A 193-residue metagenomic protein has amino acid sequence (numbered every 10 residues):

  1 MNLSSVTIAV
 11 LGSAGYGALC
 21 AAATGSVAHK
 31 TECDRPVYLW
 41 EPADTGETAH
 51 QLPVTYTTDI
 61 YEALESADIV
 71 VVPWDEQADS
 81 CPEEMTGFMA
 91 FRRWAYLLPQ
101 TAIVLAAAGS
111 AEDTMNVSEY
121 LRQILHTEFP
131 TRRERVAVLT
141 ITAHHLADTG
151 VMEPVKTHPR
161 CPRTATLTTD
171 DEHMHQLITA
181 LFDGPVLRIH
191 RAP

Functional and structural regions predicted by a protein language model:
M1-E65, I69, L97-L98, E112 (+1 more regions): NAD(P)+-binding Rossmann beta1-loop-alpha1 motif at the extreme N-terminus of oxidoreductases
G12, W40-E41, W74, L105-A107 (+1 more regions): Short beta-strand/turn micro-motifs composed of small residues that flank or help shape donor/cofactor-binding pockets
A21-G25, F88-F91, S118-H126: Short, well-ordered amphipathic alpha-helices
Y38, T86, V117: Short acidic-hydrophobic sequence patches enriched in Asp/Glu that either
Y38-W40, T57, V71, A102-V104 (+2 more regions): Hydrophobic/aromatic beta-strand patches that form the interior of the parallel beta-sheet core in alpha/beta enzyme
H50-D113, R132: Rossmann-like NAD(P)-binding element
A106-P193: Rossmann-fold dinucleotide-binding core
